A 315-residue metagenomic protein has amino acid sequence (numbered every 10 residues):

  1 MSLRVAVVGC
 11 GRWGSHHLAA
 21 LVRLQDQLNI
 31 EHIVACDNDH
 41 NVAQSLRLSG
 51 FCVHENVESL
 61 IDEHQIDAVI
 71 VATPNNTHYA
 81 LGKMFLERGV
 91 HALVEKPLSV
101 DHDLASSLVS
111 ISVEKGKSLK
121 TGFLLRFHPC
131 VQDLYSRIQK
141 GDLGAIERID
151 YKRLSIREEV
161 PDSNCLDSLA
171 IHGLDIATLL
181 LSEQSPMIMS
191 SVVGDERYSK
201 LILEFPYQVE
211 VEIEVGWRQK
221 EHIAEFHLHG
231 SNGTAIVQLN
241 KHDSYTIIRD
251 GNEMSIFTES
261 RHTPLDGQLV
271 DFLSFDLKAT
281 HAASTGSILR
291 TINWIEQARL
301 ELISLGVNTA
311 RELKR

Functional and structural regions predicted by a protein language model:
M1-S49: N-terminal Rossmann-like dinucleotide-binding module
H16, N38, I256-V270, A283-G286: Active-site loop of classical SDR/Rossmann-like NAD(P)-dependent oxidoreductases, centered on the catalytic Tyr-X3-Lys
H17, N38, F51-L108: Beta-loop-alpha module in the N-terminal Rossmann-like domain of NAD(P)-dependent dehydrogenases, especially those
E55, V94, L119-T121, V237: Hydrophobic residues in well-ordered beta-strands that form the structural core
A68-V71, K117-S118, P206, D271-R315: C-terminal helix-rich "cap/oligomerization" subdomain common to oxidoreductases
S99-R157: A contiguous active-site-proximal alpha/beta segment in oxidoreductase catalytic domains
G122-P129, S155-S185: Mid-domain beta-loop-alpha active-site segment that forms a flexible, acidic cofactor/metal-binding surface
S168-H242, L269-A279, K314-R315: Contiguous beta-strand/loop segments that form the cofactor/metal-binding neighborhood of enzyme cores
